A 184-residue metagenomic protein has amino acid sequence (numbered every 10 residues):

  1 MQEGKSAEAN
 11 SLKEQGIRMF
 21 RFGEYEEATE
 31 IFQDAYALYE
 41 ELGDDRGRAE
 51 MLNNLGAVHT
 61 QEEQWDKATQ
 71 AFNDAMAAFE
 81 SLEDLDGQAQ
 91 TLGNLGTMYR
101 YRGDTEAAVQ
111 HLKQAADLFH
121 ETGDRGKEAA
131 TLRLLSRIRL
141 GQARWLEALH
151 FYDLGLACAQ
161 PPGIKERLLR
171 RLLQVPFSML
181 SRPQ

Functional and structural regions predicted by a protein language model:
M1-S11: TPR-adjacent "capping" and linker segments in tetratricopeptide-repeat scaffold/adaptor proteins
Q2-E3, F22, E40-D44, A78-D84 (+2 more regions): Short coil/turn linkers that connect adjacent helices within long alpha-helical scaffolds, especially alpha-solenoid
N10-G23, E30, Y36-A37, R46-Q61 (+5 more regions): Conserved alpha-helical positions within TPR/SEL1-like repeat arrays
G56, S136-R137, G141-L146, Q174-Q184: Alpha-helical linker/edge segments of TPR/alpha-solenoid repeat scaffolds and analogous pre-/post-domain helices
K113, R133, L140-I164: TPR/TPR-like (Sel1-like) alpha-helical repeat modules
